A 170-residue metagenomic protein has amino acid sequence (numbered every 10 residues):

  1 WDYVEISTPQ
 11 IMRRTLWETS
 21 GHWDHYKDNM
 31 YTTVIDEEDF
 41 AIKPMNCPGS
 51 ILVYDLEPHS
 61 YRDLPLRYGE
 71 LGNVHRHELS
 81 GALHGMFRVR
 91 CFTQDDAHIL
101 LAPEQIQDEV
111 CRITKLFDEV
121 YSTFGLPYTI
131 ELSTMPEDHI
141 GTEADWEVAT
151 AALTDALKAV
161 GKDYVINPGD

Functional and structural regions predicted by a protein language model:
W1-D170: NTP/phosphate- and nucleic-acid-binding module
